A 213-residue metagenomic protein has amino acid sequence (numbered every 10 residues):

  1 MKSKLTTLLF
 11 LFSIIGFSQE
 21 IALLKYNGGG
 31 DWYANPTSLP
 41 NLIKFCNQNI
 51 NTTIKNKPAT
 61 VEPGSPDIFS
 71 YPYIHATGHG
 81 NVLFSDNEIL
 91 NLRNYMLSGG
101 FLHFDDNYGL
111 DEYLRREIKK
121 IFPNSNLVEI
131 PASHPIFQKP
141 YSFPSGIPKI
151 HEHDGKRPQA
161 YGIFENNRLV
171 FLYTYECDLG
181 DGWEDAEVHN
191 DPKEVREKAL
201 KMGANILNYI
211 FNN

Functional and structural regions predicted by a protein language model:
K4-I15: Sec-dependent N-terminal signal peptides
F17-Y73, T77-G80, V170, D178-L179 (+1 more regions): Aromatic-Pro/Gly-enriched surface loop or interdomain linker that acts as a lid/target-recognition segment
I21, Y73-E112: Short alpha-beta junction capping motif
Y26-G30, H79-L83, Y108-E112, S133-I136 (+1 more regions): Solvent-exposed loop/turn segments at secondary-structure junctions within structured extracellular/periplasmic domains
P36-I43, I89, R93, D111 (+2 more regions): Extracytoplasmic/secreted envelope proteins and their assembly/folding machinery, especially bacterial periplasmic
T53-V61, F104-N107, S125-A132: Surface-exposed patches in mature extracellular/periplasmic domains of secreted proteins
G64, G155-F171: Short, surface-exposed beta-strand/loop micro-motifs that present aromatic residues
R116-I147: Acidic, glycine-rich loop-and-strand cores that form catalytic or ligand-binding grooves in diverse globular domains
